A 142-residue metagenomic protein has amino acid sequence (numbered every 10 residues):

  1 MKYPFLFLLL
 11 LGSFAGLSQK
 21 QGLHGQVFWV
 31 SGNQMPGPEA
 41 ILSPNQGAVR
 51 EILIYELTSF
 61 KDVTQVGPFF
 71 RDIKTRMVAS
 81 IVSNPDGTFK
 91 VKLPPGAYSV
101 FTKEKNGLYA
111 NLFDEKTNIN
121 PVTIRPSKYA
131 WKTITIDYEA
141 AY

Functional and structural regions predicted by a protein language model:
M1-K20: Bacterial Sec-dependent N-terminal signal peptides
L23-W29: A short, amphipathic beta-strand motif
G32-F70: Short, ordered, surface-exposed loop/turn motifs in non-cytosolic proteins
S80-S83: Short beta-strand segments within Ig-like beta-sandwich modules, predominantly Fibronectin type-III
P85-K92: Short, surface-exposed beta-strand/beta-hairpin micro-motifs centered on an aromatic residue
P94-A97: A glycine-anchored, Pro-Gly-centered beta-turn/N-cap motif
K105-T133: Structured interaction patches on ligand/partner-binding surfaces of diverse proteins
